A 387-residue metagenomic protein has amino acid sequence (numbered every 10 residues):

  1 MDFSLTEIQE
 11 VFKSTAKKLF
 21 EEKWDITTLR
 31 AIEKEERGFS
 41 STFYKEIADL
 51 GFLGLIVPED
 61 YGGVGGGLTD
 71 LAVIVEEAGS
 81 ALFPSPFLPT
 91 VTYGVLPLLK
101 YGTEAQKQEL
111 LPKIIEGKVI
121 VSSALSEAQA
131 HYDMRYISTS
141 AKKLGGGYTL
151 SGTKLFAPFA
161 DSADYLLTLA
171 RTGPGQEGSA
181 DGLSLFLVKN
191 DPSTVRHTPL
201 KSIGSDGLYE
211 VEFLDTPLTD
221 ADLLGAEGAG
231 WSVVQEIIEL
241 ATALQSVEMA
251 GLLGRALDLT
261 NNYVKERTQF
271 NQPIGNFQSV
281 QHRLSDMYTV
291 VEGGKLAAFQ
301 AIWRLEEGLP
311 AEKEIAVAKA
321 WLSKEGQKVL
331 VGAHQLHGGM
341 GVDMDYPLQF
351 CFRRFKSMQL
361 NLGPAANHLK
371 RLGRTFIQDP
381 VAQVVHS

Functional and structural regions predicted by a protein language model:
M1-L82, Y101-Q106, K113-K118, K143-Y148 (+1 more regions): Alpha-helical interface subdomain recognition
G51, V75-G79, A170, L187-S193 (+1 more regions): Short Ser/Thr-interspersed hydrophobic loop/turn segments at strand-loop and sheet-helix junctions that line or gate
F83-A105: N-terminal glycine-rich flavin-associated loop
K100-G102, K142, T168-T172, L187-N190 (+2 more regions): Short beta-strand-to-turn element immediately C-terminal to the catalytic PLP-Schiff-base lysine in fold type I
G117-S126: A short, Trp-centered hydrophobic/proline-enriched beta-strand micro-motif
Y136-S138, A157, K189-D220: Flexible, small-/acidic-enriched active-site or ligand-binding loops
S151-V195: A short core secondary-structure module
D215-S232: Long, acidic (Asp/Glu-rich), low-complexity accessory segments flanking structured domains
